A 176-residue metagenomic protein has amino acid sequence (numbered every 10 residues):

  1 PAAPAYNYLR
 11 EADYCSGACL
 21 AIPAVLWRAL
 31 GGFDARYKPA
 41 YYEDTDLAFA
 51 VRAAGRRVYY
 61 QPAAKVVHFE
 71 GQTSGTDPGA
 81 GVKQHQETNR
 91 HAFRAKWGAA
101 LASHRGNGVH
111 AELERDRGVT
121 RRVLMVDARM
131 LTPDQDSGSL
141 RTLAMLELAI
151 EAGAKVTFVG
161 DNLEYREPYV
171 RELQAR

Functional and structural regions predicted by a protein language model:
P1-G31, R36-K38, T45, A53-A54 (+3 more regions): Acidic/His-rich active-site region of diverse nucleotide-sugar glycosyltransferases
R52, L146, I150: Gly/Ala-rich phosphate-binding loop of Rossmann-like dinucleotide-binding domains, activating on the conserved
R57, R122, K155-T157: Residues at the starts of beta-strands that form the adenosine-phosphate
A63, A128, D161-L163: Cofactor-binding loop segments of dinucleotide-utilizing enzymes, especially the Rossmann-like FAD- and NAD(P)+-binding
D77-S139, L148, P168-A175: Non-catalytic membrane-proximal stalk/linker segments that position and tether the catalytic domains
D136, R141-L143, E151, V159: N-terminal low-complexity, Ser/Thr- and acidic-residue-enriched intrinsically disordered segments
A152-R176: N-terminal strand-loop element at the rim of the active site of nucleotide-sugar-dependent glycosyltransferases
